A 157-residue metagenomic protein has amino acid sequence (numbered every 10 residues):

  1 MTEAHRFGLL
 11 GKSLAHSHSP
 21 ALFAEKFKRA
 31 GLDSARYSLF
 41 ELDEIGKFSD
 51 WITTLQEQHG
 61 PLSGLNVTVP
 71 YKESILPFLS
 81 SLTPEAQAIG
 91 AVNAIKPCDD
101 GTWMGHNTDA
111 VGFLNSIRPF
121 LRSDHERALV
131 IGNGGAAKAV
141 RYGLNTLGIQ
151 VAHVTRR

Functional and structural regions predicted by a protein language model:
T2-L121: Phosphate/diphosphate ligand-binding glycine-rich loop within oxidoreductases
R6, R36, R127, I149-A152: Residues at the starts of beta-strands that form the adenosine-phosphate
G11-S13, N107-A110, I117, L121 (+2 more regions): Glycine-rich adenosine-cofactor-binding loop
F40, V154-R156: The conserved SAM/SAH-binding core of class I Rossmann-like methyltransferase domains, concentrating on the hydrophobic
